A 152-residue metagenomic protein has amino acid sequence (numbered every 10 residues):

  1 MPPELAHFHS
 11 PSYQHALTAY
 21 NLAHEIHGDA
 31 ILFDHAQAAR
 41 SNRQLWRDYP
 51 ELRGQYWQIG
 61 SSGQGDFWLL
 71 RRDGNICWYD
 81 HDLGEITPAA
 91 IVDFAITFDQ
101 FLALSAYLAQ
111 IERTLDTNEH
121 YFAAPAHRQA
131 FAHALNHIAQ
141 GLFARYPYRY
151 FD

Functional and structural regions predicted by a protein language model:
M1-D73, N118-F122, A132-D152: A surface-exposed partner-binding patch
R72-G74, Y79-E85, H127-H137: Secondary-structure transition/turn motif
Y79-R113: Compact, glycine/acidic-enriched structural inserts
A90, A124-H127: Generic alpha-helical structural element
L102-L104, T117, A124: N-terminal capping/interface segment
